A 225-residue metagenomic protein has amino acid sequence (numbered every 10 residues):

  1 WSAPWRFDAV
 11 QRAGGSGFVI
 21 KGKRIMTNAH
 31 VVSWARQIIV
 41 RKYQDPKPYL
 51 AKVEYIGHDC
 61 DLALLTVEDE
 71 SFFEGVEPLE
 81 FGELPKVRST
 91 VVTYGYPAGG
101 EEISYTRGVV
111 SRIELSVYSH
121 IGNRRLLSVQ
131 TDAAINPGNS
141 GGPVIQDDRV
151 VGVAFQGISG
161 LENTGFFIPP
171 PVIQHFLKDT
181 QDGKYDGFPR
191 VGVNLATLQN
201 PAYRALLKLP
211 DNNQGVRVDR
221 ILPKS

Functional and structural regions predicted by a protein language model:
A3-V10, Y55-C60, I113-V129, T180-D186 (+1 more regions): Gly/Ser-enriched beta-turn/beta-hairpin loop segments
G14, K21-I103, P137, S159-E162: Conserved active-site neighborhood of the chymotrypsin/trypsin-like protease fold
G17-V19, A51-V53, V110, V144 (+1 more regions): Conserved hydrophobic positions within beta-strands
F18, A134-V153: Catalytic nucleophile loop of clan PA
Y55-G57, S71, E114, I135 (+3 more regions): A generic structural motif
D69, F73-E74, P97-E101, V150-N213: C-terminal cap/linker of serine protease catalytic domains
T90-R125: Chymotrypsin/trypsin-fold serine protease catalytic domain
A133-A134, G138, G142-P143, T197-S225: PDZ/PDZ-like domain segments forming the peptide/carboxylate-binding groove, activating on the N-terminal beta-strands
